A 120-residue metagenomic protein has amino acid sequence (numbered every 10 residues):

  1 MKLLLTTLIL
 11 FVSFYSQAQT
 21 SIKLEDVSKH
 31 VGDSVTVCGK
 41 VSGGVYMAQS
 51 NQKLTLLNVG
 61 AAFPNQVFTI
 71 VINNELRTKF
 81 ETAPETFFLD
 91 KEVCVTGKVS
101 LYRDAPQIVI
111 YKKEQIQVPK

Functional and structural regions predicted by a protein language model:
M1-T7: Positively charged n-region of N-terminal signal peptides that target proteins for export
S13-Y15: N-terminal signal peptide c-region/cleavage motif recognized by signal peptidases
Q17-K120: OB-fold and OB-like single-stranded nucleic-acid-recognition modules and their adjacent interaction interfaces
